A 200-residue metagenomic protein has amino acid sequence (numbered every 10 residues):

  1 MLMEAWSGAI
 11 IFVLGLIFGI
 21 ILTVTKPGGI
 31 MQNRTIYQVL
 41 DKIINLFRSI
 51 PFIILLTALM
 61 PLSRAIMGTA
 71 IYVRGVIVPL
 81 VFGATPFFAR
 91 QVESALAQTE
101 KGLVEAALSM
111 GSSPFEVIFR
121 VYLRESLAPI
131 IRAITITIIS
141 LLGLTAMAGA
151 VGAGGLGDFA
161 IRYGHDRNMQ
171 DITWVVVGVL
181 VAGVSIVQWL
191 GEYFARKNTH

Functional and structural regions predicted by a protein language model:
M1-V24: Transmembrane alpha-helix signature in integral membrane proteins
L2-M3, R48, F52-F87, I172-V177: Loop-to-helix entry region at the N-terminal start of transmembrane alpha-helices in multi-pass membrane transporters
W6-A9, P114-T145: Transmembrane alpha-helices
V13-F18, R74-V78, F82-V104, I134-T135 (+2 more regions): Membrane-embedded alpha-helices of multi-pass transport/permease systems
I21-A58, L80, T85-F87, Q91-S94 (+1 more regions): Cytoplasmic-entry segments and transmembrane alpha-helices of multi-pass inner-membrane transporters
L22-G28, S109, T173-H200: C-terminal transmembrane helix and the adjacent membrane-cytosol boundary/short C-terminal tail of inner/organellar
Q91-I130, A160: Short cytoplasmic-facing helical segments at TM-TM junctions of multi-pass membrane proteins
A133-G183, W189-E192: Non-cytoplasmic
